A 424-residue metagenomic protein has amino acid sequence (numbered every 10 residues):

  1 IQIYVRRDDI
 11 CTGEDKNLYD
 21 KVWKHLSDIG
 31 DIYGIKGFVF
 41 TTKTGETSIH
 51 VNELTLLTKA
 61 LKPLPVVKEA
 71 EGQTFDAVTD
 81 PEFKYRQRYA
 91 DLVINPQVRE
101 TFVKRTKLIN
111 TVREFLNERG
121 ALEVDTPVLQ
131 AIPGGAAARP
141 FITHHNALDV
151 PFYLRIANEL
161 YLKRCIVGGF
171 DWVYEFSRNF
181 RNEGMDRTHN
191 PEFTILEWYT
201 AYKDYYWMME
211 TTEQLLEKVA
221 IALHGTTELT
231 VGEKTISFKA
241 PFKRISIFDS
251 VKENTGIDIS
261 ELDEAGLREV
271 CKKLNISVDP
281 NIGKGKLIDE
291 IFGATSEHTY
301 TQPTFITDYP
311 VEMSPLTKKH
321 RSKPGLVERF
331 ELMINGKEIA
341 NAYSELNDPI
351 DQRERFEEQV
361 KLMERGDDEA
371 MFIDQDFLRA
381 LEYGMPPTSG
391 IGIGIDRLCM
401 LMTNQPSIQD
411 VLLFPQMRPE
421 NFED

Functional and structural regions predicted by a protein language model:
I1-D424: Class II aminoacyl-tRNA synthetase catalytic cores and aaRS-like
